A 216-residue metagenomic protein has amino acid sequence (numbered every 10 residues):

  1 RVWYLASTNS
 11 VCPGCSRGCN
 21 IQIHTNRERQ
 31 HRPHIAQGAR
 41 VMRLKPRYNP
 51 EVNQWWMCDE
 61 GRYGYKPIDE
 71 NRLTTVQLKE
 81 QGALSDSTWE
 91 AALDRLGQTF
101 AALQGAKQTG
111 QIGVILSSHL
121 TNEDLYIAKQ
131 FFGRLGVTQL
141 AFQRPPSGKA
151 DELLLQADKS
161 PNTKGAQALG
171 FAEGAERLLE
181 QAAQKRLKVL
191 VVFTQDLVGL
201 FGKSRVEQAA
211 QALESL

Functional and structural regions predicted by a protein language model:
R1-L216: Catalytic alpha/large subunits of respiratory electron-transfer oxidoreductases, centered on bis-MGD molybdoenzymes
